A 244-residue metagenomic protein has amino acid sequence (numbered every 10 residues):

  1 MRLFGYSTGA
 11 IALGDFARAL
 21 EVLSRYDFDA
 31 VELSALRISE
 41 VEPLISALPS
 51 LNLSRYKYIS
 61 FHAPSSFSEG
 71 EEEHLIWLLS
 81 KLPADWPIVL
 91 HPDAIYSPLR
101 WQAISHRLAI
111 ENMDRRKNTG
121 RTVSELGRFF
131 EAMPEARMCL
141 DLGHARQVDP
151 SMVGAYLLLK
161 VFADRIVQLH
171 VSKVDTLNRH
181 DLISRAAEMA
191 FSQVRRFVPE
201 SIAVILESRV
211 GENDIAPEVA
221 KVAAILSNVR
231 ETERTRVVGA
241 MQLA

Functional and structural regions predicted by a protein language model:
M1-T8, A12-S24, N52, S68-E72 (+6 more regions): Histidine-acidic metal/acid-base catalytic patches
G14, R25-P98, A203, G211: Structural motif corresponding to the early beta-alpha repeats
V41, P98, N118, V148 (+1 more regions): Glycine/Thr-rich phosphate-binding loops of Rossmann-like dinucleotide-binding domains
P43-S46, R100-W101, S151, P217-E218: Short secondary-structure transition/capping segments
H62-P64, D93, M113, G143 (+1 more regions): Histidine-centered beta-alpha loop that forms part of the nucleotide-sugar donor binding/catalytic region in diverse
I88-P134: Hydrophobic, well-structured mid-protein blocks that either form specific transmembrane helices
